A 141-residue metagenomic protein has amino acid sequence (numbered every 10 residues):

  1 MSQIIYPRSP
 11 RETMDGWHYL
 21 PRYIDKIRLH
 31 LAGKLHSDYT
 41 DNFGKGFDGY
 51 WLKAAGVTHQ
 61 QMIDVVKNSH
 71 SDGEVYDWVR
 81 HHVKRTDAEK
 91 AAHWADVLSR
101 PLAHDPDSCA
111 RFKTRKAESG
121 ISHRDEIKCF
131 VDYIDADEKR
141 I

Functional and structural regions predicted by a protein language model:
S2-D38, V97-I141: Polar/charged low-complexity regulatory segments
P7-S9, T13, D41, N68 (+1 more regions): Alpha-helical interaction segments
W17-L20, K45, H59, D72 (+2 more regions): Alpha-helix initiation and N-capping motif
H36-V79: Amphipathic alpha-helical packing elements
M62, V66-S119: Amphipathic protein-protein interaction modules
